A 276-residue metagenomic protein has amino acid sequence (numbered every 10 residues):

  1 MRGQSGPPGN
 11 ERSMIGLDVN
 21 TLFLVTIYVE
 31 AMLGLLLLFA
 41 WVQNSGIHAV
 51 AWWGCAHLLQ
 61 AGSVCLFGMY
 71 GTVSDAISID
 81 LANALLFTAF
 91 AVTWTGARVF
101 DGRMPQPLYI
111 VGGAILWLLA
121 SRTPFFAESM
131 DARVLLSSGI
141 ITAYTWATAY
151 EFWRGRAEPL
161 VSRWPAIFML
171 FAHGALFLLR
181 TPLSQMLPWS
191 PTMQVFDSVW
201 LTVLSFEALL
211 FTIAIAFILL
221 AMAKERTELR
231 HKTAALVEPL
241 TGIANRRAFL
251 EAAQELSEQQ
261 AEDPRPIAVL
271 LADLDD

Functional and structural regions predicted by a protein language model:
R2-S13: Short, Lys/Arg-enriched N-terminal segments with co-localized hydrophobic residues within the first ~10-30 amino acids
R12-A31: Hydrophobic transmembrane alpha-helical segments in integral membrane proteins
G16-L17, S198-E207: Short aromatic-rich membrane-water interface segments that cap or initiate transmembrane helices in multi-pass membrane
M32-V50, G62-V195, T202, T212 (+2 more regions): Juxtamembrane segments at transmembrane-helix boundaries in multi-pass signal-transduction membrane proteins
K232-E251, A272-D275: Conserved nucleotide-binding and Mg2+-coordinating catalytic segments in signaling enzymes
A252-D276: Active-site-proximal structural segments of metal-dependent nucleotidyl cyclase/transferase enzymes
